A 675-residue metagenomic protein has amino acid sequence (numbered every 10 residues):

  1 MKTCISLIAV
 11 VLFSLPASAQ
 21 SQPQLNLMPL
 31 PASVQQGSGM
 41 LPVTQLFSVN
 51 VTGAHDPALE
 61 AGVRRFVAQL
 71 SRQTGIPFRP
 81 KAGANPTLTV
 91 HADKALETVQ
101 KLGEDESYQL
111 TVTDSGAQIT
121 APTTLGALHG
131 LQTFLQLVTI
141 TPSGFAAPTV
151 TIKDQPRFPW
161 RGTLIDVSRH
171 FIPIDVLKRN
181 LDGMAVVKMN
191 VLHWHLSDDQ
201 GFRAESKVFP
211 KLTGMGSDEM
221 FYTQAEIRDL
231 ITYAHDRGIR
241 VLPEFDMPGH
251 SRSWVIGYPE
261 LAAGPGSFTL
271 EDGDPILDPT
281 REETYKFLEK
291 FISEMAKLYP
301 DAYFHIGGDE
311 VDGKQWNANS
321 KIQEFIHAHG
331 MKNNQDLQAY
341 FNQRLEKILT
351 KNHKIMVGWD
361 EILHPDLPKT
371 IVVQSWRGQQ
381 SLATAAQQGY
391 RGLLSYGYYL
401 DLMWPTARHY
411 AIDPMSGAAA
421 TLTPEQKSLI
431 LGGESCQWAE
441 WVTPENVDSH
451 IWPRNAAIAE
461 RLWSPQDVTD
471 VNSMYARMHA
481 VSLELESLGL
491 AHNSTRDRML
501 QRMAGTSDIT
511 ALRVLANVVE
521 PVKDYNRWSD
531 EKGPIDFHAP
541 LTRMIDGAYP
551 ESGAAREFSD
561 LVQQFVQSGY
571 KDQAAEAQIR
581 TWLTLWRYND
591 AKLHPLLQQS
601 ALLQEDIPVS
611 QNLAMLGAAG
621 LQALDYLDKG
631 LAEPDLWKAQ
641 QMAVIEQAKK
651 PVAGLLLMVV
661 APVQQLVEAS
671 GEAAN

Functional and structural regions predicted by a protein language model:
I5-S14: Bacterial N-terminal signal peptides
L15-A19: Sec/Tat signal peptide C-region and signal peptidase I cleavage site
Q20-F158, S464-P465, T469-V471, A480-E484 (+1 more regions): Contiguous, structured surface segment used for ligand recognition
L27-L30, Q35-G37, V43-Q45, L110 (+3 more regions): Substrate-binding groove of N-acetylhexosamine-processing glycoside hydrolases
P57-L59, F171-P173, D199-R203, P248-W254 (+6 more regions): Flexible loop/turn segments at secondary-structure boundaries
I76, M189, I239, K354 (+1 more regions): Short glycine/serine/threonine/alanine-rich loop segments
E97-H305, N319, R344, I348 (+1 more regions): Feature activates predominantly on carbohydrate-active enzymes
G307-G330: N-terminal leader/propeptide and maturation segments of large enzyme subunits in energy/redox metabolism and hydrolases
